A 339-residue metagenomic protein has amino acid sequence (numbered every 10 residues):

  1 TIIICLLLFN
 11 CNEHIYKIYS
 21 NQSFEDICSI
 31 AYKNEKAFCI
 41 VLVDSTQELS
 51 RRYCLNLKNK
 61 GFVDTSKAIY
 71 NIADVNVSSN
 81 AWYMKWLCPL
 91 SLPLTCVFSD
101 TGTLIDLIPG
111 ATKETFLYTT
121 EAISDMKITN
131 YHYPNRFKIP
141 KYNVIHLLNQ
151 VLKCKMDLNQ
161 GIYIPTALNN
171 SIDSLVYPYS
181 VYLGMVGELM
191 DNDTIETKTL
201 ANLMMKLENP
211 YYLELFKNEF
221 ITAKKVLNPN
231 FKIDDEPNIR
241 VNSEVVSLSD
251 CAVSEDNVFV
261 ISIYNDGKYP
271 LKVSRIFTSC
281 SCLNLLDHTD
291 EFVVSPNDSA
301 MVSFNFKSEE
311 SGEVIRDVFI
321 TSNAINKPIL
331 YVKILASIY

Functional and structural regions predicted by a protein language model:
L6-Y19: Bacterial Sec-dependent signal peptides at the C-terminal "C-region" and cleavage site
F24-C28, Y32, L55-A111, T115-I123: Thioredoxin-like thiol-disulfide oxidoreductase module
N34-E48: Short active-site neighborhood of thiol/selenol oxidoreductases, capturing the structured segment around
P140-L227: Alpha-helical protein-protein interaction scaffolds
K198, V253-V260, E309-F319: Short, solvent-exposed loop/turn segments enriched in Ser/Thr/Gly
K224-D266, F306, L335-Y339: Beta-sheet-dominated interaction scaffolds and their linkers
K268-S299: Surface-exposed binding patches on compact interaction domains or structured appendages
G312-I338: Terminal connector regions
